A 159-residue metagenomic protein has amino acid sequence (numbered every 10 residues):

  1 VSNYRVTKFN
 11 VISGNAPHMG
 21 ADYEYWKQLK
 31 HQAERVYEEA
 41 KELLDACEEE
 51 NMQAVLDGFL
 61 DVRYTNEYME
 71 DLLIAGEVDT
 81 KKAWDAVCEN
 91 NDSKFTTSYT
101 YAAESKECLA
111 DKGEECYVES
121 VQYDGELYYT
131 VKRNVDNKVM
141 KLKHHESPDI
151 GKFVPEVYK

Functional and structural regions predicted by a protein language model:
V1-K159: Flexible "arm" and connector segments at domain edges
